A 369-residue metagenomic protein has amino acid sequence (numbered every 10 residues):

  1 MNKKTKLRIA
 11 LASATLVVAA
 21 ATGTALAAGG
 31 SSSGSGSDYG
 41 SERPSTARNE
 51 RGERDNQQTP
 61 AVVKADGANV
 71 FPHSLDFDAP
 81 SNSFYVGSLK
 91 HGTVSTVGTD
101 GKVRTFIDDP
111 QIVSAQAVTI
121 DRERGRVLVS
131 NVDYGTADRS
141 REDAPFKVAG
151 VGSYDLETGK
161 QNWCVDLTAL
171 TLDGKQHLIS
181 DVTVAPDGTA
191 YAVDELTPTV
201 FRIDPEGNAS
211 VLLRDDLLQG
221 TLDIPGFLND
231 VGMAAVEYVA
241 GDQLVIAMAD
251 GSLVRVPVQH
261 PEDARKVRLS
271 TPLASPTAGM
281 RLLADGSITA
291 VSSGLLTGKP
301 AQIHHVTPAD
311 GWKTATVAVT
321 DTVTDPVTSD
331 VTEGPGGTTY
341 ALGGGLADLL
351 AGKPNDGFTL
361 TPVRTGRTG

Functional and structural regions predicted by a protein language model:
N2-G29: Secretory targeting and sorting signals
A21-R54: C-terminal region of N-terminal signal peptides and the immediate post-cleavage residues of exported proteins
Q58-D66, G101-D108, K160-D173, S210-L213 (+3 more regions): A short beta-strand motif characteristic of beta-propeller blades
D66-S81, P110-G135, T168-A190, Q219-Q243 (+2 more regions): Beta-rich, blade/repeat-based domains predominating in secreted/periplasmic proteins but also intracellular
L89, V132-Y134, E195-T197, P205 (+4 more regions): Short loop/turn segments immediately following the C-termini of beta-strands
V97-K102, D155-K160, D204-N208, P257-E262 (+2 more regions): Short loop/turn segments that connect beta-strands within beta-propeller blades
S130-V148, G294-T297, G344-F358: Short, conserved, GDST-rich strand-edge loop motifs in beta-rich repeat architectures
E142-D187: Asp-box/WD-like beta-propeller blade repeats and closely related beta-sheet repeat scaffolds
